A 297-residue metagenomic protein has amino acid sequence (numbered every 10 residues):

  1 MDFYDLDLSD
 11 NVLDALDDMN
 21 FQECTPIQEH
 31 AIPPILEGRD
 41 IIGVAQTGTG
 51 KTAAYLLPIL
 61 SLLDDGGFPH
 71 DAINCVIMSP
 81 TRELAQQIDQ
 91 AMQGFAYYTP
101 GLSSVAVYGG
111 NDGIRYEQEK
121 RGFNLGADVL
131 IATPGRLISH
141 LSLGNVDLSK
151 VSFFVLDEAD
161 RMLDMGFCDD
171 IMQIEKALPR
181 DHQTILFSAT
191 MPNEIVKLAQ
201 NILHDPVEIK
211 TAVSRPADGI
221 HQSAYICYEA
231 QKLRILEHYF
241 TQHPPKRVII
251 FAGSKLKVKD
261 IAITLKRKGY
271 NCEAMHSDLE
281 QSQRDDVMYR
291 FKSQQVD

Functional and structural regions predicted by a protein language model:
D2-D297: Conserved helicase RecA-like core
